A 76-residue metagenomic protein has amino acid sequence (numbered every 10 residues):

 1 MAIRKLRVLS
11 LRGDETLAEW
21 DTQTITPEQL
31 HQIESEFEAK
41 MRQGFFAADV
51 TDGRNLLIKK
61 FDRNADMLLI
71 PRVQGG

Functional and structural regions predicted by a protein language model:
M1-G75: Ubiquitin-like/PB1-type beta-grasp interaction modules and other compact soluble beta-rich domains
